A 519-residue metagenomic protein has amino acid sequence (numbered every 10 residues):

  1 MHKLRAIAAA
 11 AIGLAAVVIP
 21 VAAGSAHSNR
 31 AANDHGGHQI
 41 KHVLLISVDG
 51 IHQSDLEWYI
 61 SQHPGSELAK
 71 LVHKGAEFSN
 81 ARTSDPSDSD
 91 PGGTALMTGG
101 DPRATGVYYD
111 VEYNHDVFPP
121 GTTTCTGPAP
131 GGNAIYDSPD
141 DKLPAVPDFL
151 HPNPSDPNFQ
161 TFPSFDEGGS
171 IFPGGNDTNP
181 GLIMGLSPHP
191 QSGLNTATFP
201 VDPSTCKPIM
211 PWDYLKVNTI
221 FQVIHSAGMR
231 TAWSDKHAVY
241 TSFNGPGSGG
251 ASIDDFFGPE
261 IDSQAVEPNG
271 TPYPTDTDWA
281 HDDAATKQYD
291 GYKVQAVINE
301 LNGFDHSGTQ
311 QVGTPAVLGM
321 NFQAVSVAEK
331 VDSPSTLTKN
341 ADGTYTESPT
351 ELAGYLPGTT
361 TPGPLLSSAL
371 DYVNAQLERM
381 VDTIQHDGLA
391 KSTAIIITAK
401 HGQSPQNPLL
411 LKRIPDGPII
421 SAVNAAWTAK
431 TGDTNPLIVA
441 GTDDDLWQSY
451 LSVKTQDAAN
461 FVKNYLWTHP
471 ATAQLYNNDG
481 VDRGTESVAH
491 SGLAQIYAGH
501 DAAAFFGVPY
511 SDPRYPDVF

Functional and structural regions predicted by a protein language model:
M1-A11: Bacterial N-terminal signal peptides that target proteins for export
A9-P20: Bacterial N-terminal signal peptides
V21-A31: Signal peptide processing junction and immediate N-terminal pro/mature segment of secreted/exported proteins
N29-A76: Active-site-proximal N-terminal segment of extracellular/periplasmic enzymes that hydrolyze or transfer
L56-G106, R230-A232: Short, structured active-site-proximal loop/turn typified by the sulfatase FGly-forming signature C/S-X-P-X-R
G100-D101, T105-Y345, Q474, E486: His/Asp/Glu-rich, glycine-adjacent segments that coordinate divalent cations and/or stabilize oxyanion chemistry on
N179-G181, L186-P200, D213-N218, A227 (+1 more regions): Active-site neighborhoods of enzymes that stabilize oxyanions during catalysis
D371-I414: Metal-dependent active-site segment of extracytoplasmic phospho-/sulfohydrolases and closely related
